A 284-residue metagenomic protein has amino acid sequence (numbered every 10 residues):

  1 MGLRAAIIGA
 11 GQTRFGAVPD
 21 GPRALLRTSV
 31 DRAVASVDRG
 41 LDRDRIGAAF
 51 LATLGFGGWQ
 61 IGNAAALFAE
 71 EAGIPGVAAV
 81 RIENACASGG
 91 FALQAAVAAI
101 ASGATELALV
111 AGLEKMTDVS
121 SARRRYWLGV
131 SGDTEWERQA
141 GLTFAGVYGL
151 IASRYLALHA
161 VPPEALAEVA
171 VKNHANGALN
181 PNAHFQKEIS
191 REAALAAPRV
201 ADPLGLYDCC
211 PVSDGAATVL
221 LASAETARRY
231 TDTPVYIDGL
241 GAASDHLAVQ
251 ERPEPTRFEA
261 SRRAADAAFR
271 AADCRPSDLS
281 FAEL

Functional and structural regions predicted by a protein language model:
M1-A87, A95, Y155-P162, H184-A193 (+2 more regions): Conserved active-site "lid/cap" helical segment
M1-R23, R27-T28, T134, A157 (+3 more regions): Condensing-enzyme catalytic core mediating Claisen C-C bond formation in acyl metabolism
G2-L3, G55-L107, K115-V147, F185-P211 (+2 more regions): Conserved catalytic cysteine-centered active-site region of acyl-thioester-dependent Claisen-condensing enzymes
A5-A6, G47-A49, A78-V80, E106-L109 (+2 more regions): Structural motif
D44, G103, R228-Y230: A cross-taxa feature marking solvent-exposed loop/turn segments within ectodomains of secreted and single-pass membrane
A52, V169-N173, L240: Short acidic/histidine-centered micro-motifs embedded in hydrophobic/aromatic stretches that mark compact functional
N84-E114, A145-L179, V219-E225: Active-site-proximal alpha-helical scaffold in enzymes
L284: Active-site pocket-lining segment
